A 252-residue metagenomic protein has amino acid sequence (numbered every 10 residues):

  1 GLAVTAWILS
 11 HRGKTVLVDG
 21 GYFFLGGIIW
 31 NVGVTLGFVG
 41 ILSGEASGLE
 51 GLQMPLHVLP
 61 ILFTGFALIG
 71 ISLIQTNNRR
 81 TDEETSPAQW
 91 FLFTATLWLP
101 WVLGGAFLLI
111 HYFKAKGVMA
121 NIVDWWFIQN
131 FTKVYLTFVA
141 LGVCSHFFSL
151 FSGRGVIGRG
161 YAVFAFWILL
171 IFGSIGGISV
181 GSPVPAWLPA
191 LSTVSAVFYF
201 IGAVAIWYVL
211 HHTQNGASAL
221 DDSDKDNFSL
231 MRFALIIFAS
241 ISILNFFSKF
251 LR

Functional and structural regions predicted by a protein language model:
G1-E83, L108-G117, G173-F200: Membrane-interface helix-loop-helix modules in multi-pass inner-membrane proteins
G1-L2, N121-C144, S152, I157-F166 (+1 more regions): Functional transmembrane alpha-helices
I8-G13, I74-R80, H146-S152, L210-A217: Structural signal for the C-terminal ends of transmembrane alpha-helices and the immediately following loop
K14-N31, E84-T96, G153-L169, D222-L235: Membrane-interfacial loop-to-transmembrane alpha-helix junctions, especially the N-terminal start
I28-G33, G65, A95-L103, T137 (+3 more regions): Hydrophobic membrane-spanning alpha-helices of multi-pass integral membrane proteins
P87-L109, N121, W125-F127, V163 (+1 more regions): Aromatic- and glycine-enriched pocket-lining scaffold segments that form the walls of small-molecule binding clefts
A95-F107, N130-L136, A140-S152, F172-V184 (+1 more regions): Catalytic cores of extracellular degradative/oxidative enzymes
G104-A115, F247-L251: Short, motif-level signal for alpha-helix interfacial/capping segments enriched in acidic residues and aromatics/proline
